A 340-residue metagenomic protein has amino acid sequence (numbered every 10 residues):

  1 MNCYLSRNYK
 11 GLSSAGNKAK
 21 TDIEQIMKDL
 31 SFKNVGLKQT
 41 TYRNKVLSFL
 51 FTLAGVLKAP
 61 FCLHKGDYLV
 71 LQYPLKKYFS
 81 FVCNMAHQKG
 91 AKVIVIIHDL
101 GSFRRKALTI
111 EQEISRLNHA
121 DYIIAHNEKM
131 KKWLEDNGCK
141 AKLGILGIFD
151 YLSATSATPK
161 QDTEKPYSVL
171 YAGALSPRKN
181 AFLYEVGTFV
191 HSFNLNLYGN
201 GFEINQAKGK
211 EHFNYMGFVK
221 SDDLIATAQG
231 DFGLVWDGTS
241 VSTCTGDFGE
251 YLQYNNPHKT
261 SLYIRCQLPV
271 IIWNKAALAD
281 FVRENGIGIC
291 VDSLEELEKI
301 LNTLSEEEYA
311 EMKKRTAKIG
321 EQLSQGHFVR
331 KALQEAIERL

Functional and structural regions predicted by a protein language model:
M1-G90, W273-L278: N-terminal pre-catalytic "stem/leader" segment of glycosyltransferase-like enzymes
L57-H64, M85-K89, R104-I123: Membrane-proximal helix-turn-helix segments that form the acceptor-binding/catalytic region of lipid-linked
K76, K129-K131, V270, A277-L278 (+1 more regions): Alpha-helix capping/helix-boundary segments
R105-L108, H119-L143: A short, active-site helix/loop in glycosyltransferases that binds the activated sugar's phosphate group
L152-Q229: Conserved catalytic-core segment of nucleotide-activated headgroup transferases in glycan assembly
I225-C266, I272-D280: Nucleotide-sugar-dependent
N285-V291: A short acidic/histidine/glycine-rich donor-binding loop in glycosyltransferase catalytic cores
D292-K299, S305-L340: A charged, aromatic-enriched C-terminal amphipathic alpha-helix characteristic of glycosyltransferases across folds
